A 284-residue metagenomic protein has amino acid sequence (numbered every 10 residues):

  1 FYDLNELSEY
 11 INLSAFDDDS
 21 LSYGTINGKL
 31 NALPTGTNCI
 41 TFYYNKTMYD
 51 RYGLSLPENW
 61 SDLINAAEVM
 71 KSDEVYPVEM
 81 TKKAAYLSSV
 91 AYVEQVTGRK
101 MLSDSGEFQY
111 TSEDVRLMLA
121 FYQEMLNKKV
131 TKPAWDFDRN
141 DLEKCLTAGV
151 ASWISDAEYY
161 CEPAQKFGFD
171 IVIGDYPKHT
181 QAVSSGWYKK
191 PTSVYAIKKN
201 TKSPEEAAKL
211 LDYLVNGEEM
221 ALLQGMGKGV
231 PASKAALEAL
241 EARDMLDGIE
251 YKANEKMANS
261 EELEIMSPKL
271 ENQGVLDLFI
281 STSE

Functional and structural regions predicted by a protein language model:
F1-I40, S55, I64, E94 (+3 more regions): Hinge/lid segment of periplasmic solute-binding proteins
Y23-T35, I40, I64-F108, Q123 (+1 more regions): Extracytoplasmic/periplasmic solute-binding protein
K29-L30, K71-P77, K128-V130, C145-G149 (+2 more regions): Loop/turn elements at helix/coil->beta-strand transitions in domains of secreted/extracellular proteins
I40-Y44, Y195-I197: Short glycine- and hydrophobic/aromatic-rich loop-to-beta-strand nucleating segment in the catalytic cores
T47-P57, K128, N200-A207: Short helix-loop capping/hinge motifs at secondary-structure junctions, enriched in acidic/polar residues
M48-Y49, N65-V69, D138-V150, I154: Short helices/loops that flank or line small-molecule/ion binding pockets
V69, E107-W135: Glycine-centered hinge/linker elements that transmit conformational signals in sensory and ligand-binding systems
E158-F167, T180-S281: C-terminal lobe and pocket-closing loops of periplasmic/extracytoplasmic Venus-flytrap solute-binding proteins
